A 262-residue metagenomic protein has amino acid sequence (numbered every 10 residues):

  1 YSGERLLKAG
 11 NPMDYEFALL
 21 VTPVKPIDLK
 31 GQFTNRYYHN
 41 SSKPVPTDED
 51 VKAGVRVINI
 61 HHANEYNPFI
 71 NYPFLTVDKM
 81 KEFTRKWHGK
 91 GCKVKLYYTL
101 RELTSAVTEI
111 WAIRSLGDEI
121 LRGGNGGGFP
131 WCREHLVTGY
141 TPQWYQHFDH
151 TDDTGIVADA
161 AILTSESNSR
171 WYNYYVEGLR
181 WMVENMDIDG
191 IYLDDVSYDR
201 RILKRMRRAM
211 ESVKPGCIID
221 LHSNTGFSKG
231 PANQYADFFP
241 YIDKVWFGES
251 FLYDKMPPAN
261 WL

Functional and structural regions predicted by a protein language model:
Y1-R101: Carbohydrate-recognition beta-sandwich/jelly-roll modules in extracellular/periplasmic carbohydrate-active proteins
V24, K30-Q32, R36, E109-I113 (+2 more regions): General N-terminal targeting signals
T34-Y38, T108, S115, L203 (+1 more regions): Short, surface-exposed, charged/polar-biased interaction segments
S41-V45, E49-A53, I58-N59, W87 (+1 more regions): Active-site and adjacent substrate-binding regions of carbohydrate-active enzymes
N64, L100-T104, S197-D199, S223-F227: Active-site-proximal loop/turn and secondary-structure-junction residues that shape catalytic pockets, frequently
P68-Y72, A106-I110, D199-R207, K229-N233: A short acidic (Asp/Glu
N71-L193: Substrate-binding cleft of carbohydrate-active enzyme catalytic domains
W111, G117-V157, S212-L262: Glycan-recognition surfaces
